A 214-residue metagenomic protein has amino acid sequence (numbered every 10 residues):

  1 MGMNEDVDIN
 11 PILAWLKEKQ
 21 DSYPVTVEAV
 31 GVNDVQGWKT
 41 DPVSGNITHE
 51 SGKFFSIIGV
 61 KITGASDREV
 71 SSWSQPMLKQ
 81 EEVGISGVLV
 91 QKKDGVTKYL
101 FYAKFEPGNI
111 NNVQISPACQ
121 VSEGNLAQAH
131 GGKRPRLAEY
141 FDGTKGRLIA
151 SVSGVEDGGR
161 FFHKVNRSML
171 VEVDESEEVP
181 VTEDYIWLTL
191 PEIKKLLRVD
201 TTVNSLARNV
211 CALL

Functional and structural regions predicted by a protein language model:
M1-A65, C211-L214: N-terminal domain-onset segments
I57-I85: Short linear interaction motifs
A65-S66, P107-V113, E178-P180: Short, surface-exposed beta-strand/loop "edge" segments at domain boundaries and coil↔beta transitions
Q91-K93: Short beta-strand micro-motifs enriched in acidic
K98-E156: An exposed acidic His-Trp-rich patch
S151-L214: Elongated scaffolding segments in large macromolecular assemblies, built predominantly from amphipathic alpha-helices
